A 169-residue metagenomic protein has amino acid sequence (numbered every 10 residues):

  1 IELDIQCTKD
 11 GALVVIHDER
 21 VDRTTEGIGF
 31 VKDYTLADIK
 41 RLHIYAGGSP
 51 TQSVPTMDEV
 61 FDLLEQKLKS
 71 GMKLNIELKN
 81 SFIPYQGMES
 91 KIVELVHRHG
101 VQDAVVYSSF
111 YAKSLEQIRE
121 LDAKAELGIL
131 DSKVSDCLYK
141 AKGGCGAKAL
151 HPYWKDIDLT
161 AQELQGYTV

Functional and structural regions predicted by a protein language model:
I1-C7, I76: Conserved metal-phosphate-binding beta-hairpin within the catalytic cores of diverse ATP-dependent phosphoryl-transfer
I5-K9, E19-R20: Short glycine-rich, polar/acidic loop-and-turn segments at beta strand-coil junctions
I5-Q6, S108, S132, W154: Proline- and acidic/polar-enriched loop/turn elements at helix boundaries
T8-K9, I83, K113, D136: Short alpha-helical
H17-E126, C145-K148, P152-W154: Metal-dependent phosphodiesterase/phospholipase catalytic core, i.e., the His/Asp/Glu-rich active-site region
G128-V169: C-terminal active-site rim and adjoining tail of enzyme catalytic domains
